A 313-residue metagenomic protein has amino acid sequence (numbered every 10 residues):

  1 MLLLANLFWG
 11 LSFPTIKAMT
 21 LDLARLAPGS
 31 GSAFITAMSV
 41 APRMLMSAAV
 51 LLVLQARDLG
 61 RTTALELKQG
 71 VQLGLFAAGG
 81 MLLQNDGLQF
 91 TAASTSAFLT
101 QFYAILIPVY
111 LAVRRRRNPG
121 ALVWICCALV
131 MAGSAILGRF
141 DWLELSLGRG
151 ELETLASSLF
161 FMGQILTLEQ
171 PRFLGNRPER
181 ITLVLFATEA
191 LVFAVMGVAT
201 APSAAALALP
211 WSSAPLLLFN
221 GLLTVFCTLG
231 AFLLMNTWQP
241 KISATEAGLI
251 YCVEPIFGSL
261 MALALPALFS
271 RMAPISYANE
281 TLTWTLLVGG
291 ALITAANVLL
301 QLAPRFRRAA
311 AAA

Functional and structural regions predicted by a protein language model:
M1-L4, S30-L54, K68, I125-A132 (+5 more regions): Hydrophobic alpha-helical transmembrane segments of multi-pass integral membrane proteins, especially transporters
M1-M38, L75, G79, L83 (+4 more regions): Glycine-/small-residue-enriched transmembrane alpha-helix faces in small-molecule transporters and effluxers
G10, P14, L45, G74 (+10 more regions): Hydrophobic/small/kink-forming positions within alpha-helical transmembrane segments of polytopic membrane proteins
K17-S30, Q89, G138-L147, T200-P215 (+1 more regions): Membrane-interface helix termini and inter-helical loops of multi-pass transporters
M38-A41, L45, L83-A121, L155-S158 (+1 more regions): Specific alpha-helical transmembrane segments that line the substrate/conduction pathway and gating interfaces
M44, T245, C252-A313: C-terminal-most transmembrane helix of multi-pass membrane proteins
A56-S96, S134-I136, T224-I242: Specific transmembrane alpha-helical segments of multi-pass solute transporters/efflux pumps, especially DMT/EamA
T100, V113-I136, L147-E151, A267-A296: Loop-to-transmembrane alpha-helix entry segments
